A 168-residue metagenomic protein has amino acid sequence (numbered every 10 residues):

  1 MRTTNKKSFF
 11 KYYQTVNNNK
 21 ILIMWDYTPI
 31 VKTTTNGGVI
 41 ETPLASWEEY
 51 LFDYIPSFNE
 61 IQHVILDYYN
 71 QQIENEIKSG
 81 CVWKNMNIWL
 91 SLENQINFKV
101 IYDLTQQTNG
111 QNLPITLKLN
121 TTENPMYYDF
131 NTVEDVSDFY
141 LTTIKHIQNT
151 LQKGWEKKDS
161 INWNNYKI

Functional and structural regions predicted by a protein language model:
R2-I168: A preference for well-ordered globular domain cores that mediate specific macromolecular interactions or catalysis
